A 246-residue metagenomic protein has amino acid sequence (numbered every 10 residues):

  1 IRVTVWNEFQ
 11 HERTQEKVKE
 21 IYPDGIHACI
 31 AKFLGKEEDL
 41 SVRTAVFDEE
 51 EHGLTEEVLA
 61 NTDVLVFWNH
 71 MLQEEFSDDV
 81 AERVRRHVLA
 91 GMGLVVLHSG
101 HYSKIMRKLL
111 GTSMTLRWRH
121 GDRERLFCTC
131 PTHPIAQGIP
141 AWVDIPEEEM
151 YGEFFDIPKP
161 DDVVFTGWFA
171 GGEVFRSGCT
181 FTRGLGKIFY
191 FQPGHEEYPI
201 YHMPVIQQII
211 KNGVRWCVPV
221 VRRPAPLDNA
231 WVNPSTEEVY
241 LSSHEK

Functional and structural regions predicted by a protein language model:
I1-N61, D228-K246: Aromatic-Pro/Gly-enriched surface loop or interdomain linker that acts as a lid/target-recognition segment
T4-E8, L97, F191: Short hydrophobic segments within beta-strands
F9-H11, E49, M71-E74, G100-I105 (+1 more regions): Solvent-exposed loop/turn segments at secondary-structure junctions within structured extracellular/periplasmic domains
S41-R43, A60, L116-Q192, N233 (+1 more regions): Catalytic beta-strand/loop cores that center a nucleophilic Ser/Cys/Thr and support acyl-enzyme chemistry
D63-V64, G93: Structural motif
V64-W68, Y190: Structural motif
M71-I139: A glycine-rich, often tryptophan-bearing local segment used as a flexible ligand/cofactor-contacting loop or short
R183-K246: Extracellular ligand-binding/catalytic regions of CAZymes and related secreted enzymes and adhesion modules
